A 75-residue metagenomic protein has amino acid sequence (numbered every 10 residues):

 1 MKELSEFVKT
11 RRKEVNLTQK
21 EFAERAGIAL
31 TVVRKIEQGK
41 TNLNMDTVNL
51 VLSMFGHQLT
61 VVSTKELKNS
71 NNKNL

Functional and structural regions predicted by a protein language model:
M1-E3: A detector for short, charged/polar N-terminal pre-domain segments
E6-E21: Short basic helix-loop element that most often maps to the first helix and adjoining turn of HTH DNA-binding modules
V8, F22-A23, V33-I36: Conserved hydrophobic/aromatic packing and binding residues within compact polymer-binding modules
L17-T31: Short alpha-helical DNA-recognition segment
G27-T41: Recognition helix of helix-turn-helix/homeodomain-like DNA-binding domains that insert into the DNA major groove
D46-V61: DNA major-groove recognition helix of helix-turn-helix/homeodomain DNA-binding modules
T60-L75: Short, charged recognition helix plus adjacent turn of helix-turn-helix-like nucleic-acid-binding domains
